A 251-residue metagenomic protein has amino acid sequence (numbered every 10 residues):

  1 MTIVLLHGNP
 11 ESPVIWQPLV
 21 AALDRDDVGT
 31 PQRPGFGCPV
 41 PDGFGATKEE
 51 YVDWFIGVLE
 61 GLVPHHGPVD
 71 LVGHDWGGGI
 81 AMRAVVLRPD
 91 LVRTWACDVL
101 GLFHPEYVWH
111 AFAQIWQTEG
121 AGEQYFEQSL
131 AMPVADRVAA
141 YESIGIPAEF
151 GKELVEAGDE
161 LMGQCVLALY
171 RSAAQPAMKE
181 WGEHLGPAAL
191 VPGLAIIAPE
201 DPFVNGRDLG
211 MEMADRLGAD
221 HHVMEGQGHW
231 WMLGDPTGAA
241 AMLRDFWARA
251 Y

Functional and structural regions predicted by a protein language model:
T2-H7: Short beta-strand element of the alpha/beta-hydrolase
N9, P13-I15, G29, F36-V72 (+3 more regions): Flexible "cap/lid" subdomain of the alpha/beta-hydrolase fold that forms the substrate-access gate
W16-Q17, G206-R207, L233-T237: Conserved strand-to-helix beginnings and helix N-cap segments that scaffold or border functional pockets
P18-D26: A short, Lys/Arg-enriched amphipathic alpha-helix followed by its capping loop at the start of a domain
M224-P236, A240: Catalytic histidine-centered segment of alpha/beta-hydrolase-like enzymes
A250-Y251: Alpha/beta-hydrolase-fold serine-hydrolase catalytic core, especially in secreted/extracellular enzymes
